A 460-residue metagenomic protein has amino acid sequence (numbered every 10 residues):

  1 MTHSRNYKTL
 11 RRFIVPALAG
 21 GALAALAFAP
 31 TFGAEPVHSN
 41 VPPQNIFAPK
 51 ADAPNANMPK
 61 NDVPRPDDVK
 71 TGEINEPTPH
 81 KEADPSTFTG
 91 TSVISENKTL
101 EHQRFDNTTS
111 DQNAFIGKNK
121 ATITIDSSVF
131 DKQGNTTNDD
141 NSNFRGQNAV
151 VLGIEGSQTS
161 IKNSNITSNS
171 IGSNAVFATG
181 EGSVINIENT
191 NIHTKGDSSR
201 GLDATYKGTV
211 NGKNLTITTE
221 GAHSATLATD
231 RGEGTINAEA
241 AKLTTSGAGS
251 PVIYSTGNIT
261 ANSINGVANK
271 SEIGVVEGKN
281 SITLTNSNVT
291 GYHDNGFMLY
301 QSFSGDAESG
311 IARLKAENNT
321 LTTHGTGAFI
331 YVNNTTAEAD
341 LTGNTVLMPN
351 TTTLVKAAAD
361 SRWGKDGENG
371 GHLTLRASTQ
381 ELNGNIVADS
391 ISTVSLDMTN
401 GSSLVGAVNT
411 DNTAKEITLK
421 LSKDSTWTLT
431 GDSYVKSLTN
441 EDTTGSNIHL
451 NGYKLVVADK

Functional and structural regions predicted by a protein language model:
M1-A17: Bacterial Sec-dependent N-terminal signal peptides
P16-A25: Bacterial N-terminal signal peptides
A27-Q44, P49: Sec-dependent signal peptide cleavage junction
R65-T137, L455: N-terminal segments that cap or nucleate solenoid repeat domains
K81-T89, T109-I116, N138-L152, S170-A178 (+9 more regions): Extracellular beta-strand/beta-solenoid scaffold signature
I94-H102, T122-S127, Q158-N163, V184-T190 (+13 more regions): All-beta strand scaffolds that present successive hydrophobic residues in beta-strands
L100, G117-K195, D203-G212: Post-signal-peptide, soluble extracytosolic/periplasmic N-terminal scaffold domains of envelope/secretory systems
N409-E416, L429-N440, A458-D459: Surface-exposed loop/turn positions within long extracellular repeat scaffolds, especially the passenger domains
